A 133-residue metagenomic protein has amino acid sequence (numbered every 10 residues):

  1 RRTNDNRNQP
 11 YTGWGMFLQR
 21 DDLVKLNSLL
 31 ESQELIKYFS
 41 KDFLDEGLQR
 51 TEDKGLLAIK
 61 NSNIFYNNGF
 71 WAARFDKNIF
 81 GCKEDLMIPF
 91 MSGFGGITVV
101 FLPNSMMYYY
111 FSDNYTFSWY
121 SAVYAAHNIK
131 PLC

Functional and structural regions predicted by a protein language model:
R1-P103, F117: Penicillin-binding protein/beta-lactamase superfamily catalytic region
V100-F101, M107-S112: Conserved active-site loop/cleft motifs that coordinate metal ions or position small ligands
W119-C133: Short, gly/Ser/Thr-rich active-site loops of penicillin-recognizing serine hydrolases
